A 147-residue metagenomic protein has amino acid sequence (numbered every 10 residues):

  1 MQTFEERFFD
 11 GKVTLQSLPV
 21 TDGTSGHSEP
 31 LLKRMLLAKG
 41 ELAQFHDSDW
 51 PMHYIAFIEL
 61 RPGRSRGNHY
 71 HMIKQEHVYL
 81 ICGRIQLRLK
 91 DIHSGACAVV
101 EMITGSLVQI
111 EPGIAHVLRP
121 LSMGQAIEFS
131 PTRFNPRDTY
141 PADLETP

Functional and structural regions predicted by a protein language model:
M1-M52: A short, N-terminal "cap"/entry segment at the start of jelly-roll beta-barrel domains of the cupin/DSBH fold
E6-G11, A115-P147: Double-stranded beta-helix
A56-K74: Conserved short histidine dyad/triad with adjacent acidic residue
E59-R64, R88-K90, A96-C97: Extended, hydrophobic alpha-helical segments
R61, I73, L80, I103 (+2 more regions): A short, compositionally biased micro-patch
G67-N68, L87-R88, V108-I110, A115-L121 (+1 more regions): Short beta-strand His + acidic residue motifs that chelate non-heme Fe in jelly-roll/DSBH and cupin folds
I73-K90: Glycine- and acidic-residue-biased ligand/ion/polar-headgroup-sensing regions
I92-P112: Short acidic-glycine-tyrosine-enriched beta hairpin
